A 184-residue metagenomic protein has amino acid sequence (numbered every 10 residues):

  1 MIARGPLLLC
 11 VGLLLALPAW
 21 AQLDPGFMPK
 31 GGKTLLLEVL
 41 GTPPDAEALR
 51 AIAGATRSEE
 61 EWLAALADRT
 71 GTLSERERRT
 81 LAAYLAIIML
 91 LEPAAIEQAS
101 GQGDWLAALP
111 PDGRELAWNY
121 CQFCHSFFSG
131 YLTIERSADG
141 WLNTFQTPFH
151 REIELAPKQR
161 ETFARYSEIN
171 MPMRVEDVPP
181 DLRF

Functional and structural regions predicted by a protein language model:
I2-G26, K30, T34-A107, Y166-F184: Post-cleavage N-terminal segment of exported redox proteins
W62-A67, Q122-S126, Q146: Acidic/histidine-rich, surface-exposed loop or edge segments in extracytoplasmic proteins
G71, G130-Y131, F149: Short strand->helix junction
L81, A117-F128, F163: The canonical Cys-X-X-Cys-His
I88-L91, F128-R136, I153-E154, P172-E176: Inter-heme linker and motif-flanking segments adjacent to c-type heme-binding CXXCH motifs in c-type cytochromes
A108-L116: Short, flexible, mixed-charge glycine/proline-rich loop motifs that serve as phosphate/nucleic-acid-contacting
R136-F145: Short cysteine/histidine-rich metal-coordination sites, predominantly Zn2+-binding motifs
P148-P172: Short Fe-S-cluster ligation motifs
